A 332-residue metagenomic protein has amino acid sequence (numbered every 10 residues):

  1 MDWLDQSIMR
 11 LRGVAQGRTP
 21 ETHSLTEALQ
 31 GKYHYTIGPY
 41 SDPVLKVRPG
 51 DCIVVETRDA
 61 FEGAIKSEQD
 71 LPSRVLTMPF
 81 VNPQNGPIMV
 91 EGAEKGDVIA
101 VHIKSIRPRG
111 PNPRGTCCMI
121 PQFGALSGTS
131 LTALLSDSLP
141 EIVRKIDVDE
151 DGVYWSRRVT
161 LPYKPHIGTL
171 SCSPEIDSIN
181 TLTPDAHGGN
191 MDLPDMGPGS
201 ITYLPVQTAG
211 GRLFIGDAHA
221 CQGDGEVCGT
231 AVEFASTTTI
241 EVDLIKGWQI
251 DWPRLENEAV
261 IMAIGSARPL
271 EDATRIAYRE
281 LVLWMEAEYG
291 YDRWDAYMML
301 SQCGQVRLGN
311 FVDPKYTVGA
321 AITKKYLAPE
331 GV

Functional and structural regions predicted by a protein language model:
Q6, R12-L76: N-terminal, Lys/Arg-enriched amphipathic/low-complexity engagement segments that precede the first folded domain
A28-G38, M78-N85, I179-H187, L281: Short, structured beta-strand/loop micro-motifs enriched in basic residues and often containing a Trp
V47, V90-A93, M196: Short, well-ordered loop/turn sites that connect or cap secondary structure elements
V55, V98-V101, L204: A generic structural signal for residues embedded in beta-strands
A60-L71, I106-M119, G210-A220, G309-F311: Short, Lys/Arg- and Gly-enriched loop/turn segments at beta-strand edges
S105-G197: Intrinsically disordered, low-complexity linker/loop segments enriched in Gly/Pro and charged/polar residues
L161-E271: Conserved mixed alpha/beta catalytic, RNA-binding, or beta-rich assembly cores of soluble enzyme, regulatory
